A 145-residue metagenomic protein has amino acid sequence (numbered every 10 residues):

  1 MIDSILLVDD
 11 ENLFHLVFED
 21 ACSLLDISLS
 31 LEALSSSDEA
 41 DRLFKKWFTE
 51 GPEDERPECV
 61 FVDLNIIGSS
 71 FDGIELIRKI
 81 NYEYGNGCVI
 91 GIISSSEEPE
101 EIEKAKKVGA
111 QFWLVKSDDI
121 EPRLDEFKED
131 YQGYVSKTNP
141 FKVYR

Functional and structural regions predicted by a protein language model:
D3-C22: Conserved acidic segment of CheY-like receiver
A33-C59, R123: Acidic, metal-coordinating helix/loop segments flanking the phosphotransfer/catalytic sites of two-component signaling
E55-C59, Y84-V89: His-Asp phosphorelay/catalytic-motif detector in bacterial-type signaling
D63-N65: Active-site residues of response regulator receiver
F71, E75, S96-L114, D118 (+1 more regions): Alpha4 helix (beta4-alpha4-beta5 surface) of REC/receiver domains from two-component response regulators
F71-N86: Short amphipathic alpha-helix used as the core "switch/output" element in two-component signaling
G87-E97: A short, hydrophobic beta-strand element within the central beta-sheet of small alpha/beta folds
P122-R145: CheY-like receiver
